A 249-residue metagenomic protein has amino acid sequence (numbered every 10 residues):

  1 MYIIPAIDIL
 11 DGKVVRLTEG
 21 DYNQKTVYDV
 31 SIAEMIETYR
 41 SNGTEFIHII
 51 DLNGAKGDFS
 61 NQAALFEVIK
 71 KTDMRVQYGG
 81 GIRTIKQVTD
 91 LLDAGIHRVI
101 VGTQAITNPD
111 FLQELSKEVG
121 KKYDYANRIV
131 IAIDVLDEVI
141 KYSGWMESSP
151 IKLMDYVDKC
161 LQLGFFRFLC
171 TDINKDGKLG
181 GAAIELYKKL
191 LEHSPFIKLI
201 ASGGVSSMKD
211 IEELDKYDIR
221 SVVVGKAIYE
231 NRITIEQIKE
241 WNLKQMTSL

Functional and structural regions predicted by a protein language model:
Y2-A6, F46, D73-Q77, H97-I100 (+5 more regions): Structural preference for beta-strand elements that scaffold enzyme active sites
D11-V14, E19-N23, I96-D176: Conserved anion-binding
V14-F59: N-terminal beta-alpha supersecondary unit
Y28-R40, T84-T89, S148-K159, I211: Short, acidic/polar
S41-N42, H48-D90, A94, I184-K188: N-terminal active-site wall of soluble small-molecule enzyme domains
F46-N61, T103, L169-G180: Glycine-rich, proline-tolerant flexible connector loops at the mouths of alpha/beta enzymes
V76-V99, E185-S221: Catalytic cores of alpha/beta
D90-F111, I173-K175, G203-S207, Y217-Q237: Glycine-rich phosphate-binding active-site loops on the catalytic face of alpha/beta enzymes
